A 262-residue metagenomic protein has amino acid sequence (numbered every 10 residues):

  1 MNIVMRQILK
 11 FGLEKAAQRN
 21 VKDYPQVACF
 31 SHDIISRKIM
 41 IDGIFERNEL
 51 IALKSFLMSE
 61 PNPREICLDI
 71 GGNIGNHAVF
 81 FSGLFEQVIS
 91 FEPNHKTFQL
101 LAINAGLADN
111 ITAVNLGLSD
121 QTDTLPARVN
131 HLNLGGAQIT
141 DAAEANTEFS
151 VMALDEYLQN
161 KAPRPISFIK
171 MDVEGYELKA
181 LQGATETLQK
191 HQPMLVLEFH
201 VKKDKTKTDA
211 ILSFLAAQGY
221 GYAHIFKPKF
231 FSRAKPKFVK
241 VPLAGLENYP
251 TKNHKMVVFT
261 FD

Functional and structural regions predicted by a protein language model:
M1-N110, A143-A145, Q159-P163, H224-D262: S-adenosyl-L-methionine
I41-L68, T124-P126, N133-H191, K202-K207: Short internal loop-to-helix segment that lines adenine-nucleotide cofactor pockets
G72-N76, H95, L118-D120, V173-G175 (+1 more regions): Short, glycine/acidic-enriched loop or turn micro-motifs at the edges of active sites
F80, I103, A180-T187, A210-F214: A short acidic, amphipathic alpha-helical/loop segment
P93-T97, I103, Q192-T206: A short, conserved beta-to-alpha structural element at the edge of catalytic cores that scaffolds binding
H95-L132: Core alpha/beta nucleotide-donor-binding catalytic domains of modification enzymes
M171, L197-F199, F226-K227: A cross-domain feature marking catalytic cores of carbohydrate-active enzymes and several ubiquitous metabolic/repair
